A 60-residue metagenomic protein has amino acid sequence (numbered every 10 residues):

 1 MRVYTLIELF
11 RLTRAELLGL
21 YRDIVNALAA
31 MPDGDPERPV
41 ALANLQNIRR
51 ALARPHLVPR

Functional and structural regions predicted by a protein language model:
M1-M31, A53-L57: N-terminal acidic leader/helix
P36-Q46: Short, charged, amphipathic alpha-helical segments
Q46, R50-A53: Generic structural signal for well-ordered, non-transmembrane alpha-helical segments in soluble/cytosolic regions
